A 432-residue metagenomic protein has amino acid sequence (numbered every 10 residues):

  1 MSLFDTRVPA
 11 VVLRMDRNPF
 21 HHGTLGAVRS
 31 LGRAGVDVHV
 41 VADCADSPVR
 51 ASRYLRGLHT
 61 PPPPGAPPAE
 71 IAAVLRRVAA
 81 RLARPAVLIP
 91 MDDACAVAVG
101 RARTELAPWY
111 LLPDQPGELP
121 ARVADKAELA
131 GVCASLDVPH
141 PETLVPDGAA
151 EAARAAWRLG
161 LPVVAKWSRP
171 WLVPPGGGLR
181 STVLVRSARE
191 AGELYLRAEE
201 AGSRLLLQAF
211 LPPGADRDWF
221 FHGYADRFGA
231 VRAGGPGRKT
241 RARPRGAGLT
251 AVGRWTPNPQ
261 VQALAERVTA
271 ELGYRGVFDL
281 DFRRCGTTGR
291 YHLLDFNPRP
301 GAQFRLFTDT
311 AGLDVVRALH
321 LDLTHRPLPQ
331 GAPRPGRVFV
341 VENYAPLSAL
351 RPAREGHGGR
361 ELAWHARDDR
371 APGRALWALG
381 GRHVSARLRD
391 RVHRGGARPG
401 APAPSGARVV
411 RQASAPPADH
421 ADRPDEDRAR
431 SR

Functional and structural regions predicted by a protein language model:
S2-N18: Nucleotide-activated donor-dependent transferases that construct or modify glycoconjugates
V40-L55, P62: Short, glycine/polar-rich helix-capping loops at beta-to-alpha or helix-loop-helix junctions that flank or form
T60-P61, R81-A124, P139-E142: A short, GP-enriched loop/loop-strand-helix hinge that lies immediately N-terminal to, or at the N-terminal rim
P120-L206, R227-A230, P259, A263 (+3 more regions): Active-site nucleotide/adenylate-binding loops and adjacent lid/helix of ATP-dependent enzymes
R186-R245, T256-E266, R284-G286, Y291-H292: Phosphate-binding site of ATP-dependent enzymes
T240-V252, N297-G312: Glycine-rich phosphate/pyrophosphate-binding beta-alpha loops
A270-R305: Conserved metal-phosphate-binding beta-hairpin within the catalytic cores of diverse ATP-dependent phosphoryl-transfer
H320-R432: Peripheral (often C-terminal) accessory segments that flank ATP-dependent C-N-forming ligase machineries
